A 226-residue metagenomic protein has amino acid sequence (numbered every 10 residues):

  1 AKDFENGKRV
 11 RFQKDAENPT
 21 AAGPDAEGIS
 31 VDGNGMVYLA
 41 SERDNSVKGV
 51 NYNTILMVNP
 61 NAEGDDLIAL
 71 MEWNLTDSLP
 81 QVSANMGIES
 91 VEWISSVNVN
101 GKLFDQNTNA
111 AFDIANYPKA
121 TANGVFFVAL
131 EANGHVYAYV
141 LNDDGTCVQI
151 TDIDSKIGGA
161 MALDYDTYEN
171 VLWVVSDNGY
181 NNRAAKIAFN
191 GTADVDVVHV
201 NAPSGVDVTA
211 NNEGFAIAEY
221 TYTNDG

Functional and structural regions predicted by a protein language model:
A1-G226: Sequence/structural signature of beta-propeller domains
